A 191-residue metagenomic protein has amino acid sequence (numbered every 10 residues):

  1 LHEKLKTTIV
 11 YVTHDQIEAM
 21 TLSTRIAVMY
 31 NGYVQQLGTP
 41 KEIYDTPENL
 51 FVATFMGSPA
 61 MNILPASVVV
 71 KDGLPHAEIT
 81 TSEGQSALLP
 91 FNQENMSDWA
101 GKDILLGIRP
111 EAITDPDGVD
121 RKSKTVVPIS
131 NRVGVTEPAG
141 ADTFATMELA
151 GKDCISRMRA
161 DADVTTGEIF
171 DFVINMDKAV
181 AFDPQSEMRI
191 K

Functional and structural regions predicted by a protein language model:
L1-F51: ABC ATPase nucleotide-binding domains
M29, E78-T80, E148: A general beta-strand register signal
T39, P65-S67, S130-R132: Residues located in well-ordered beta-strands
K41-G57, P110-T125: Short boundary/loop segments of OB/S1/cold-shock single-stranded nucleic-acid-binding domains
P47-K71, G107, N175: C-terminal boundary and immediately downstream tail of ABC-type ATPase nucleotide-binding domains
V70-L74, V135-T143, P184: Short, conserved beta-turn/loop elements at beta-strand boundaries and strand-helix junctions
H76-V133, D153, A162-K191: Glycine/charge-rich catalytic "coupling/switch" loops of P-loop NTPases
